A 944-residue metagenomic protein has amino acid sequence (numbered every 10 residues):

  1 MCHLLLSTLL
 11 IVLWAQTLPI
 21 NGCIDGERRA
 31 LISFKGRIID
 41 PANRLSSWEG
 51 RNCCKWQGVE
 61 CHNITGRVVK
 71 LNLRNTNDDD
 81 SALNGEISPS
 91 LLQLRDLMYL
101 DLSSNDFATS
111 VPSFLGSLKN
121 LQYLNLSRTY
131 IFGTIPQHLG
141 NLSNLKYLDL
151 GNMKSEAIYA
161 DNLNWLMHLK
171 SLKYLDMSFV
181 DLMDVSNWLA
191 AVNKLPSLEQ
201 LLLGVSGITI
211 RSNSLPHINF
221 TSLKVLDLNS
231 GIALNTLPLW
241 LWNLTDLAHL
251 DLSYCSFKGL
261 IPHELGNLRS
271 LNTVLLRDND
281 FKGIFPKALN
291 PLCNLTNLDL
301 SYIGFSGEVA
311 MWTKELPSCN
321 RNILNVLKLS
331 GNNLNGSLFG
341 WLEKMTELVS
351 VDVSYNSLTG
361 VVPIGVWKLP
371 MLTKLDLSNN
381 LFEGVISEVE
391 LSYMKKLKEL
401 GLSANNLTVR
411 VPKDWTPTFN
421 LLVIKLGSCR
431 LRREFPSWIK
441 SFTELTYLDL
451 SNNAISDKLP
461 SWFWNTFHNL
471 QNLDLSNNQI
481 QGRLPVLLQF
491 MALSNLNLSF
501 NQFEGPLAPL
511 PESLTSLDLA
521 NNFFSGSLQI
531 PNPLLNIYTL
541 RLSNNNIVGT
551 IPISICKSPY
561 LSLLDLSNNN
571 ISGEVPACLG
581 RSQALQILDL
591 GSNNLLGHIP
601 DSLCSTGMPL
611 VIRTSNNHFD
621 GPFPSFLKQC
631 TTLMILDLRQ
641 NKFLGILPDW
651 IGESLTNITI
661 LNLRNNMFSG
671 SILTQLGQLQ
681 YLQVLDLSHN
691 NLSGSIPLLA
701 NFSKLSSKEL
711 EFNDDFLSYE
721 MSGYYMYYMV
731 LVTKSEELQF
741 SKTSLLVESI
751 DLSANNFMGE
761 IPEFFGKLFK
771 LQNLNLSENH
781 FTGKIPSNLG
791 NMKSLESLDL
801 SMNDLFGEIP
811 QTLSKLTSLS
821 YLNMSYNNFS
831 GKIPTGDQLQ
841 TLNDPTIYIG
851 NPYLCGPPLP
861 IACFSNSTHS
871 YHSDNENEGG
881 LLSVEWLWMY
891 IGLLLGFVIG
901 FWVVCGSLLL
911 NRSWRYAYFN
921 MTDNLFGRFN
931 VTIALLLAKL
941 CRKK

Functional and structural regions predicted by a protein language model:
M1-K944: Plant-biased, solvent-exposed loop and capping regions within N-terminal extracellular ligand-binding ectodomains
